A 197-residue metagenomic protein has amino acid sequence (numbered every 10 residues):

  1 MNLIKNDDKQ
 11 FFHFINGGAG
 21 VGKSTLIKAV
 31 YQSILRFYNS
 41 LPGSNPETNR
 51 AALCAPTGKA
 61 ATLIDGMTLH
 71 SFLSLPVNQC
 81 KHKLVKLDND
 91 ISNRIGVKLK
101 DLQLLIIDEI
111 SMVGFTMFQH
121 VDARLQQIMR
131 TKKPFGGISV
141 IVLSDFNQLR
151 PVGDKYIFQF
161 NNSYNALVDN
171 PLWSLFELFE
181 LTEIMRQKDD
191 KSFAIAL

Functional and structural regions predicted by a protein language model:
M1-L197: Conserved ATP-binding/catalytic motifs of P-loop helicase motor domains
